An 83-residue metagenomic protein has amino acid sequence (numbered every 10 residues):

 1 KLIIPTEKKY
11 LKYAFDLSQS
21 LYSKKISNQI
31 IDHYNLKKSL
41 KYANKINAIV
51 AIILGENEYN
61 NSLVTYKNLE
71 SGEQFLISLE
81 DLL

Functional and structural regions predicted by a protein language model:
K1-L83: NTP/phosphate- and nucleic-acid-binding module
